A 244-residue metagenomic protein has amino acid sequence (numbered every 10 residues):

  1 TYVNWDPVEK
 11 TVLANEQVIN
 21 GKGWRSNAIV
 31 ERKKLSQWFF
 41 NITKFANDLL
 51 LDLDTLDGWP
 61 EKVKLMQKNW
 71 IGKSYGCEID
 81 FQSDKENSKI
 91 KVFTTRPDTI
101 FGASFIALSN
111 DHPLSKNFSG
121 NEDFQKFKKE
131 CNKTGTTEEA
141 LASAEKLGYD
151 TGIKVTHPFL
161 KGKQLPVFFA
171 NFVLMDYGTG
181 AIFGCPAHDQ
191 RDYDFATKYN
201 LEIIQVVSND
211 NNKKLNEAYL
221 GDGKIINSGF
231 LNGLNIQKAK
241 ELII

Functional and structural regions predicted by a protein language model:
T1, I90-H112: Conserved phosphate/anionic-ligand binding catalytic regions in large, soluble enzymes, centered on
T1-I90, A181-I244: Residue patterns forming the tRNA-binding/recognition surfaces of aminoacyl-tRNA synthetases and related DALR
I19-G21, S36-Q37, T94-T99, F169-L174: A short, sequence-level motif marking secondary-structure junctions
F39-S74, L108-G148: Amphipathic alpha-helical
D48, T99-S104, M175-T179: Short, surface-exposed linear segments at secondary-structure transitions and domain or protein termini
I71-Y75, D84, P97-T99, E145-D150 (+1 more regions): A short catalytic or substrate-binding loop motif that flags glycine-/basic-rich loops and adjacent residues that bind
H112-L215: Catalytic alpha/beta core of large soluble enzyme barrels
